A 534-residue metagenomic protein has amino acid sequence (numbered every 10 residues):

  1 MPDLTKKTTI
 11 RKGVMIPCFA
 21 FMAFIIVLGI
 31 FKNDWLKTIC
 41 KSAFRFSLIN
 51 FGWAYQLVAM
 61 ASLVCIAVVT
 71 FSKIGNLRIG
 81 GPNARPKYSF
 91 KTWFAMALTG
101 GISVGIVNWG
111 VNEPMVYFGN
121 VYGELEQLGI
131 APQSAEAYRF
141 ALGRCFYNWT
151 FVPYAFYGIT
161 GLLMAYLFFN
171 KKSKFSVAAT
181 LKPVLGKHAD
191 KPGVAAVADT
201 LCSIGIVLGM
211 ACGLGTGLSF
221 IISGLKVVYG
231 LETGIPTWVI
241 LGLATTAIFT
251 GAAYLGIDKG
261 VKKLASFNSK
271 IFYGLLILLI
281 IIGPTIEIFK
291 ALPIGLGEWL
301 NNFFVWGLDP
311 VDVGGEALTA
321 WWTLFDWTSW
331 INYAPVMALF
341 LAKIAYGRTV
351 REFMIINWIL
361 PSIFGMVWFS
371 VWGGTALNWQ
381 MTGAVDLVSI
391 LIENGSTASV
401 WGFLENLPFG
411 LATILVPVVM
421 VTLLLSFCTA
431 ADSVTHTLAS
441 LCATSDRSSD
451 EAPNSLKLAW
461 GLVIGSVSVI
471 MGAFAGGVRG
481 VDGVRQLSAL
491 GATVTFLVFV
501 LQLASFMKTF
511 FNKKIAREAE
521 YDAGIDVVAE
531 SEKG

Functional and structural regions predicted by a protein language model:
M1-A135, I277, I281, T495-V498 (+2 more regions): N-terminal alpha-helical transmembrane segments of multi-pass membrane transport and channel/translocase proteins
M1-T9, G123, K174-K191, G217-L241 (+4 more regions): Helix-loop-helix connectors at the membrane interface of multi-pass transporters/channels
P2-T5, T38-F44, F71-F90, M115-G143 (+5 more regions): Flexible loop linkers connecting adjacent transmembrane helices in multi-pass alpha-helical membrane transporters
P2-T8, N33-L48, I66-P86, F140-Y147 (+7 more regions): Membrane-water interface regions at transmembrane-helix termini and the short interhelical loops of multi-pass membrane
K7-M22, G186-A196, T233-T250, Y254 (+4 more regions): Loop-to-transmembrane helix boundary motifs in multi-pass membrane proteins
M15-M22, L57, W93-G100, A155-G161 (+6 more regions): Select transmembrane alpha-helical segments in multipass membrane proteins
P17, L48-F51, V58-A61, A198-I206 (+6 more regions): Membrane-interface loop-to-helix entry segments
W109-E124, I280-N302, I363-A398, G476: Extracellular/periplasmic helix-exit of transmembrane alpha-helices
